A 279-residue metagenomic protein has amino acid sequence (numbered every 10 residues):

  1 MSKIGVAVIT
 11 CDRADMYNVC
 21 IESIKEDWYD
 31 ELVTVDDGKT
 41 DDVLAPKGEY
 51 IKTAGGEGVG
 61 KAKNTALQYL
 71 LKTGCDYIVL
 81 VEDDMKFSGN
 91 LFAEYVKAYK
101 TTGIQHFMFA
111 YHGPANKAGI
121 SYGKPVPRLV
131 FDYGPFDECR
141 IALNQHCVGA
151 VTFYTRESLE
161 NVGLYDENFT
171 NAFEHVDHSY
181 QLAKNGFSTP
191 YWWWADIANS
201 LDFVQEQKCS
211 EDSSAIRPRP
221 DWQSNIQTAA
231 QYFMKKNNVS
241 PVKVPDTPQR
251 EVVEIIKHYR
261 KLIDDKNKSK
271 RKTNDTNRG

Functional and structural regions predicted by a protein language model:
R13-E26: Short, well-formed alpha-helical segments that are part of the catalytic scaffolds of diverse glycosyltransferases
T34-L44: A conserved acidic beta->alpha catalytic loop
A54-L70: Glycine-rich, basic loop-to-helix element that forms the pyrophosphate-binding segment of sugar-nucleotide handling
C75-K86: Short beta-strand-to-loop acidic/aromatic patch adjacent to the donor-nucleotide binding site
N90-H106: Conserved donor-nucleotide/metal-binding helix-loop-beta segment in metal-dependent transferases, i.e., the alpha-helix
F107-G123: Short beta-strand-to-loop element that shapes/binds the nucleotide-sugar donor at the catalytic cleft/hinge
G134-Y154: A recurrent flexible, glycine/aromatic-enriched loop bordering the glycosyltransferase active site that acts as
N168-A172, V176-G279: C-terminal catalytic/acceptor-binding lobe
